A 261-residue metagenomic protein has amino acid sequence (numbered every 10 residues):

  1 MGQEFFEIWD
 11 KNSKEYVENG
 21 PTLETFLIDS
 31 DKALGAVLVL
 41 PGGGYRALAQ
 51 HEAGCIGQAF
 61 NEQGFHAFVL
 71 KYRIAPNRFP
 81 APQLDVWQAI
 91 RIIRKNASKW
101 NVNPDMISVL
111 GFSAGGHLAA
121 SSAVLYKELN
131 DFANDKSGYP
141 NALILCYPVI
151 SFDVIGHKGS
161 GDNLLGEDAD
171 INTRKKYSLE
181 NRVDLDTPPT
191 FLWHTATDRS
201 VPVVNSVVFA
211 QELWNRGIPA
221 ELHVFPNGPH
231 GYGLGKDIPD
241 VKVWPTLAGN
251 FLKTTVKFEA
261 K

Functional and structural regions predicted by a protein language model:
M1-D31: N-terminal cap/lid segment of alpha/beta-hydrolase-fold proteins
E24, V207-K261: C-terminal catalytic histidine-bearing segment of alpha/beta-hydrolase fold enzymes
L34-G42: Short beta-strand element of the alpha/beta-hydrolase
L48-Q50, C55, F68-P104, I238-V243: Catalytic nucleophile-loop/oxyanion-hole region of alpha/beta-hydrolase and closely related hydrolase-like folds
R91-H157, R174: Primarily recognizes the serine-hydrolase "nucleophile elbow" in alpha/beta-hydrolase and SGNH/GDSL folds
P148-R182, P188: Mobile cap/lid helix-loop segments that gate and shape the active-site cleft of serine hydrolases
L192-H194, D198: Short beta-strand/loop motif that positions the catalytic acidic residue of the alpha/beta-hydrolase fold
S200-V208: Conserved alpha/beta-hydrolase "acid-adjacent" motif
